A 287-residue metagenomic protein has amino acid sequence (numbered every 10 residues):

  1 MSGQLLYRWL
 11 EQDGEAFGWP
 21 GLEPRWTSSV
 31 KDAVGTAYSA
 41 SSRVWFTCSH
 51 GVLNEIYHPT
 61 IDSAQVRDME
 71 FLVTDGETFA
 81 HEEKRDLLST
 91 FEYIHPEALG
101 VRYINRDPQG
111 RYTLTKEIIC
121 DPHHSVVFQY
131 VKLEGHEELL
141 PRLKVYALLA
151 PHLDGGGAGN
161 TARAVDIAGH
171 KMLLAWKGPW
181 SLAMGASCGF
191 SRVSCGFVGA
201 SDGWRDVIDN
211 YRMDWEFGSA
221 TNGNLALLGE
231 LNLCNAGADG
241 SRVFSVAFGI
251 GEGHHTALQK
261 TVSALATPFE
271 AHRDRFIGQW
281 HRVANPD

Functional and structural regions predicted by a protein language model:
M1-G18, G110, T115, I119-D287: Acidic/polar, glycine-enriched structural segments that form the non-catalytic walls/loops of the carbohydrate-binding
G3-N105, L182-V207, I277-D287: An extended acidic
